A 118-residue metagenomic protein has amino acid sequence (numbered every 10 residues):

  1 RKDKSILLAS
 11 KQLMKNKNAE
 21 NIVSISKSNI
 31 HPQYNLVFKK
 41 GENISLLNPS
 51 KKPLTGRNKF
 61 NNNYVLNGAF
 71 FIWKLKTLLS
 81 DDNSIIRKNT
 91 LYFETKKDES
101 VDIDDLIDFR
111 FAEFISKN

Functional and structural regions predicted by a protein language model:
R1-K88: Conserved core of the sugar-phosphate nucleotidyltransferase
F93-N118: Hydrophobic helical membrane-anchoring modules
